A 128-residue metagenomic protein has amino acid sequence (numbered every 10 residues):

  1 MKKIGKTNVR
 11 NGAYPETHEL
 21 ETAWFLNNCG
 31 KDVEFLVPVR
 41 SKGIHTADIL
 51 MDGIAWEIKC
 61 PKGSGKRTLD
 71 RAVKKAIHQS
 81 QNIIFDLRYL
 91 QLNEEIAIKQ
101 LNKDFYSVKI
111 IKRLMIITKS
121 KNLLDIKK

Functional and structural regions predicted by a protein language model:
M1-D32, P61-K128: Metal-dependent nuclease catalytic core centered on acidic motifs
C29-K42, T46-D48: A short acidic/basic microdomain associated with nuclease active sites
I49-K62: Conserved catalytic cores of phosphodiester-cleaving nucleases, focusing on short active-site segments
